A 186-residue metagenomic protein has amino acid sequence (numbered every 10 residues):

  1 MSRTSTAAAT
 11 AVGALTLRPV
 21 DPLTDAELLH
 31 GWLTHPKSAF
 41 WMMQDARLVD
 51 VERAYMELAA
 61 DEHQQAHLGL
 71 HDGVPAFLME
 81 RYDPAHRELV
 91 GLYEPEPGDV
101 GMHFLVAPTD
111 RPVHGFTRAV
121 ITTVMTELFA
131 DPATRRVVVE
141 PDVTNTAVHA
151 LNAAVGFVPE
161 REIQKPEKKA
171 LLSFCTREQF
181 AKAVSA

Functional and structural regions predicted by a protein language model:
M1-L23, A181-A186: Conserved N-terminal entry element of GNAT/NAT acetyltransferase domains
M56-G101, L105-T109: Acetyl-CoA-dependent GNAT
A85, E140, V158-L172: Conserved catalytic-core motifs of GNAT/GCN5-like acyltransferases
G98, K165-A186: C-terminal "cap" of GNAT-fold acetyltransferases
V113-E127, A150, A154: Conserved acetyl-CoA-binding loop-helix of GNAT-fold acetyltransferases
L128-P141: Conserved GNAT acetyl-CoA-binding A-motif
V138-H149, P166, E178: Conserved beta-strand-loop-alpha-helix junction that forms the acyl-donor binding cleft
V143-R161: Conserved active-site alpha-helix within GNAT-family acetyltransferase domains
